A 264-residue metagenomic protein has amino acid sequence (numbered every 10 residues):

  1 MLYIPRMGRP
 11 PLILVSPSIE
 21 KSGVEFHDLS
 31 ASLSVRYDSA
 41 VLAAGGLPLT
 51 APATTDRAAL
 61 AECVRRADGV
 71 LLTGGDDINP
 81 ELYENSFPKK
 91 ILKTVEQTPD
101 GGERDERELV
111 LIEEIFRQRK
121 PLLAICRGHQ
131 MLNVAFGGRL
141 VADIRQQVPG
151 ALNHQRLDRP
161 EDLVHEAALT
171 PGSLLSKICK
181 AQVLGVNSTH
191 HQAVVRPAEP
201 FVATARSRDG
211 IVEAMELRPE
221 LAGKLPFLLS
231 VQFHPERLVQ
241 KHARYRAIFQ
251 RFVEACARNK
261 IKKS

Functional and structural regions predicted by a protein language model:
M1-P121, V134-F136, V141, R145-I178 (+2 more regions): N-terminal beta1-alpha1 cap of cysteine-dependent amidohydrolase-like domains
C126, H190, H234: Active-site glycine-centered loops adjacent to acidic/histidine catalytic or metal-binding residues that shape
R127-H129, F136: Active-site loop->helix "elbow" adjoining a glycine-rich segment at hydrolase catalytic centers
Q130, V183, L225-F227: A generic hydrophobic-helix recognition signal that picks specific residues within alpha-helical hydrophobic
V183-L184, A203: Short secondary-structure junctions
G185-H191, M215: Short catalytic/ligand-gating loop segments at beta-alpha or beta-beta junctions within enzyme catalytic domains
L229-F233: Active-site-proximal beta-strand elements of phosphoester/diester hydrolases
